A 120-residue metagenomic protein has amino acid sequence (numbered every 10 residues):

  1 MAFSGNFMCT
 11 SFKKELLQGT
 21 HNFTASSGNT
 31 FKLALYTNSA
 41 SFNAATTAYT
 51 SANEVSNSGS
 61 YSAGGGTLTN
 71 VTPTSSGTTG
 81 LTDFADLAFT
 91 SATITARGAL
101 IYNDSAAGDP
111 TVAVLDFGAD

Functional and structural regions predicted by a protein language model:
M1-R97, D104-D120: Small cysteine-rich, disulfide-bonded extracellular modules of the LU/uPAR three-finger superfamily and closely related
